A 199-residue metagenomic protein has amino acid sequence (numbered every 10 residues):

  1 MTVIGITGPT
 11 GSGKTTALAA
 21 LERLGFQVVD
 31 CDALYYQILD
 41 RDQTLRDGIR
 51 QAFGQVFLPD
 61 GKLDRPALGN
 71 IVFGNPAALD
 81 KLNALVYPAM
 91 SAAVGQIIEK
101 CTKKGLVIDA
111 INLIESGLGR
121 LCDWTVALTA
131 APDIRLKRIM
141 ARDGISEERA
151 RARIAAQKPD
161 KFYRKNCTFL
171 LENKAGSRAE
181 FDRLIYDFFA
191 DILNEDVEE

Functional and structural regions predicted by a protein language model:
I6: Hydrophobic anchor at the beta1->P-loop junction of P-loop NTPases
P9, L21: P-loop (Walker A) phosphate-binding loop of NTP-binding proteins
S12: ATP-binding Walker
T15: Walker A/P-loop
R23-C31, Q43-T44: Post-Walker A helix-loop "phosphate-sensing" segment adjacent to the P-loop in P-loop NTPases
A33-K103: ATP-dependent small-molecule kinase phosphotransfer cores that center on conserved nucleotide phosphate-binding segments
Q96-G105, G119-L128, P132-I145, A155 (+1 more regions): NTP-dependent small-molecule kinase module
